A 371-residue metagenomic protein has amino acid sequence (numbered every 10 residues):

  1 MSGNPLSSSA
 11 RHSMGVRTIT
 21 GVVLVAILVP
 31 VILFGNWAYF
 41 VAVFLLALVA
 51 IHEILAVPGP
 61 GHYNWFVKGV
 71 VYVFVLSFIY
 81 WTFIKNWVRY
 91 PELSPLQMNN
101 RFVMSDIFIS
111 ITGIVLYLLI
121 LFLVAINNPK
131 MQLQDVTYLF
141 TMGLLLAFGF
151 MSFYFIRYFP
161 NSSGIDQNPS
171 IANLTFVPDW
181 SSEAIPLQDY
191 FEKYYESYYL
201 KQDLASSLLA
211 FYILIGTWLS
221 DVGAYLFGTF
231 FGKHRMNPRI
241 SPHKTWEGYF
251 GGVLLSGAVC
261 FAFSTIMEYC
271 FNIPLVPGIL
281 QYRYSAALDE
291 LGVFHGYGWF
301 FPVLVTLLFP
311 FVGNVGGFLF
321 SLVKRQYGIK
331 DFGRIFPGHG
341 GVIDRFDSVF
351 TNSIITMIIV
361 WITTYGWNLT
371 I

Functional and structural regions predicted by a protein language model:
S2-V305: Membrane-embedded alpha-helical bundles of polytopic integral membrane proteins
A224-Y225, T229-F230, S321-K330: Juxtamembrane interface at the ends
T306-F311: Short, glycine/charged-rich beta-strand-loop motifs at protein surfaces that mediate ligand recognition and catalysis
R325-V349: Interfacial loop-to-transmembrane junctions
R345-I362: Final/C-terminal transmembrane alpha-helix of multipass membrane proteins
V360-I371: Juxtamembrane boundary at the C-terminal end of a transmembrane helix
